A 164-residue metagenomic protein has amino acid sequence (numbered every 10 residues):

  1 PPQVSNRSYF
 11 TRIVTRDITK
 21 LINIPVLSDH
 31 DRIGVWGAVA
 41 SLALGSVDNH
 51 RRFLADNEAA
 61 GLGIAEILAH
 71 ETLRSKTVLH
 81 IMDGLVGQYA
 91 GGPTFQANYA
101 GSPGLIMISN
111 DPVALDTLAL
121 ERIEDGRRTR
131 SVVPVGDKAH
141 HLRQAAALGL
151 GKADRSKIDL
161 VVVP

Functional and structural regions predicted by a protein language model:
P1-P164: Extended, low-polarity segments enriched in aliphatic/aromatic residues
